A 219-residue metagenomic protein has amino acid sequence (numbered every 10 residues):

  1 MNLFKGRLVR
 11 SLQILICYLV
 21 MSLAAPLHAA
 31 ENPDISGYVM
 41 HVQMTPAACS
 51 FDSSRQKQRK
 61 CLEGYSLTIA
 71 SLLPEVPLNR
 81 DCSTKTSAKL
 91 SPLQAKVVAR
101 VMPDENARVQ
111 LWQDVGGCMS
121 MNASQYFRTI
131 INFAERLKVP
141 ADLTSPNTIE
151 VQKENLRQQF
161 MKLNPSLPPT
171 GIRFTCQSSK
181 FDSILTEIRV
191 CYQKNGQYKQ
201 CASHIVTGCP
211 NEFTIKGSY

Functional and structural regions predicted by a protein language model:
M1, M21, M40, M44 (+3 more regions): Detector for methionine-enriched segments
M1-V9: N-terminal secretory signal peptides that target proteins for export/translocation
S11-S22: Bacterial N-terminal signal peptides
A25-A29: Sec/Tat signal peptide C-region and signal peptidase I cleavage site
A30-D104: Betabetaalpha-Me/HNH-type nuclease active-site subdomain
N32, L90-S91, K96, P103-Y219: C-terminal, well-folded lobe of enzymatic/effector domains
